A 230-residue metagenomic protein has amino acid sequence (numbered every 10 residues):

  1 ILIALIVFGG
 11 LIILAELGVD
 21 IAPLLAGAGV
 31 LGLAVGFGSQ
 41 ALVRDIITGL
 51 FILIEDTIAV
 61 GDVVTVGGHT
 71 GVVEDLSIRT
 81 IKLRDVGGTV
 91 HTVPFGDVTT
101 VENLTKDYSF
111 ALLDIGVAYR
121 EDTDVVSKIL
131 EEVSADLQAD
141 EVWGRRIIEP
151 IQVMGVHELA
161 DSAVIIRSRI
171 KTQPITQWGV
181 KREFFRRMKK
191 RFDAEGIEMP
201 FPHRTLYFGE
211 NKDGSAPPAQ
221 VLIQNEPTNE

Functional and structural regions predicted by a protein language model:
I1-A41, F51: Hydrophobic alpha-helical transmembrane segments and their immediate juxtamembrane helical boundaries in integral
I6, A26, S109-F110, M188: N-terminal alpha-helical segment
G9-G10, A15, L50-I148, E158 (+1 more regions): Soluble accessory domains appended to multi-pass membrane transport proteins
A28-L53, I58, L76, A219-E226: A generic structured-segment signal
V35, V117, E121, E131 (+1 more regions): Solvent-exposed, non-transmembrane regulatory segments of membrane-associated proteins
V43-I46, P94, V126-I129, V180 (+1 more regions): Hydrophobic side chains in well-ordered alpha-helices
